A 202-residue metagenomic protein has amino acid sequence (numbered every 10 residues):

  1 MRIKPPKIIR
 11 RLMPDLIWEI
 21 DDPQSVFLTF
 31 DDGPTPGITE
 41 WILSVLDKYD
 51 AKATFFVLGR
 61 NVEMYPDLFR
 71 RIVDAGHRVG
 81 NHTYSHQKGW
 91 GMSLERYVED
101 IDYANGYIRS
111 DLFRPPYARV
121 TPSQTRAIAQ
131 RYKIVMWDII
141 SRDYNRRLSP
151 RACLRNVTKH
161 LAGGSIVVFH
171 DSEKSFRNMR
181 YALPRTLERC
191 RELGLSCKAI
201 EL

Functional and structural regions predicted by a protein language model:
R2-N81, S85-K88, R96, R109-S110: Active-site beta->alpha N-cap acidic-glycine motif
R11-D21, K48-Y49, N61-E63, R177-L202: C-terminal domain-boundary segment and adjacent tail
F30-D32, V57-R60, N81-T83, P115-Y117 (+3 more regions): A cross-domain feature marking catalytic cores of carbohydrate-active enzymes and several ubiquitous metabolic/repair
T35-I38, E63, H86-G89, R119-S123 (+2 more regions): Active-site environment of divalent metal-dependent phosphoester hydrolases
L43-K52, F56, H77-R78, Y84 (+3 more regions): CE4/NodB-like, metal-dependent polysaccharide N-deacetylase domain that modifies extracellular/periplasmic N-acetylated
D67-L68, W90-E99, S123-A127: Metal-dependent catalytic neighborhoods of phosphoester/phosphodiester hydrolases
R70, L94-I101, S149-R155, R180-P184: Charged helix-capping and loop-helix junction motifs
R119-T158, G194-L202: His/Asp/Glu-enriched short active-site or ligand-binding loop at hydrolase and phosphoryl-transfer sites
